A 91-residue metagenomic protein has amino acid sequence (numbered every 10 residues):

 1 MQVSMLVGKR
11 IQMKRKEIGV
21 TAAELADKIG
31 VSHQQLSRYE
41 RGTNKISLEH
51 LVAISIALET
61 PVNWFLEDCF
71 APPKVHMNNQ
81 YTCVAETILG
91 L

Functional and structural regions predicted by a protein language model:
M1-L6: A detector for short, charged/polar N-terminal pre-domain segments
K9-E24, K28: Short basic helix-loop element that most often maps to the first helix and adjoining turn of HTH DNA-binding modules
I11, A22, H33, L48-L51: Helix-turn-helix DNA-binding elements, focusing on the entry/boundary residues of the two helices that contact DNA
I11, L25-A26, L36-Y39, F65: Conserved hydrophobic/aromatic packing and binding residues within compact polymer-binding modules
I29-I46: Recognition helix of helix-turn-helix/homeodomain-like DNA-binding domains that insert into the DNA major groove
S47-W64: DNA major-groove recognition helix of helix-turn-helix/homeodomain DNA-binding modules
L66-L91: Short, charged recognition helix plus adjacent turn of helix-turn-helix-like nucleic-acid-binding domains
